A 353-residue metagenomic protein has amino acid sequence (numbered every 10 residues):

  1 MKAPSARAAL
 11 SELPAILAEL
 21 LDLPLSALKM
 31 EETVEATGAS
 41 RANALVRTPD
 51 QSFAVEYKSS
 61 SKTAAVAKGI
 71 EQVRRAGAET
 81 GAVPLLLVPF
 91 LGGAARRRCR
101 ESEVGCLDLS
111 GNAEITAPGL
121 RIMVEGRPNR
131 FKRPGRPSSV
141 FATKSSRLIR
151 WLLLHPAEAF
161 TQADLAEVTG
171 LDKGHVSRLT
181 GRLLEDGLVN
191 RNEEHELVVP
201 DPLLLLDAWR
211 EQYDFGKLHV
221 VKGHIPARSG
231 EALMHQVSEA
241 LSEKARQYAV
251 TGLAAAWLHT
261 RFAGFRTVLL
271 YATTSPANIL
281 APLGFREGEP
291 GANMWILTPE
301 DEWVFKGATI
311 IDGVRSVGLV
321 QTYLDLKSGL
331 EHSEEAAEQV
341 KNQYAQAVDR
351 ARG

Functional and structural regions predicted by a protein language model:
M1-T33: Acidic-basic catalytic patches of nuclease active cores, encompassing PD-(D/E)XK and other metal-cofactor nuclease
G38-A78, P84-L86, Y323: Conserved catalytic cores of phosphodiester-cleaving nucleases, focusing on short active-site segments
G77-E103: Nucleic-acid nuclease catalytic cores
E103-I115: Charged, structured surface patches that assemble and position nucleic-acid processing machinery
C106, N278-G353: Hydrophobic alpha-helical interaction segments
I122-R147: Short alpha-helical segments that sit at the start of domains
L148-R210: Loop-centered beta-sheet repeat module
G216-D301: Short gly/ser-rich loop at a beta-strand->alpha-helix junction or flexible surface loop bordering the NTP-binding
